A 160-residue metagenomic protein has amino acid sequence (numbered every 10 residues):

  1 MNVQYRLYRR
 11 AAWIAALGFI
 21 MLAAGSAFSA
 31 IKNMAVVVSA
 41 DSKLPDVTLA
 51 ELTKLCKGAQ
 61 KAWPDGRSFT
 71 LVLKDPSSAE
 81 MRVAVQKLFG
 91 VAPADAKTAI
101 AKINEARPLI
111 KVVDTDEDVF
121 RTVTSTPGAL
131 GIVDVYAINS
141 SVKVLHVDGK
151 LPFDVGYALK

Functional and structural regions predicted by a protein language model:
M1-Y8: N-terminal secretory signal peptides that target proteins for export/translocation
A11-A23: Bacterial N-terminal signal peptides
A23-S29: Sec/Tat signal peptide C-region and signal peptidase I cleavage site
S29-K160: Exported/periplasmic ABC-transporter solute-binding proteins
